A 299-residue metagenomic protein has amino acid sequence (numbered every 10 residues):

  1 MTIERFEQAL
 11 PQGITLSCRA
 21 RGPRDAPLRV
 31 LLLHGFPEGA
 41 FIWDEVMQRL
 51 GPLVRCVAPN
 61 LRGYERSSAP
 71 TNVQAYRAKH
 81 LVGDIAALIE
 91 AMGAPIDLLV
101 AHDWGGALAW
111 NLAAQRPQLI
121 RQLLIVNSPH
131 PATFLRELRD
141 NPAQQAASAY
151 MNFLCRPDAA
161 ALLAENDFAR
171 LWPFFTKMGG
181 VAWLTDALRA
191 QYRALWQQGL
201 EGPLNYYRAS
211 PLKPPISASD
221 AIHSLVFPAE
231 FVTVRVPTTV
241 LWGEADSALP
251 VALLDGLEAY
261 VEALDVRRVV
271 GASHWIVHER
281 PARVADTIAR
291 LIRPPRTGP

Functional and structural regions predicted by a protein language model:
T2-R5, I14-L16, G22, R29 (+5 more regions): Flexible "cap/lid" subdomain of the alpha/beta-hydrolase fold that forms the substrate-access gate
R19-S68: Conserved HGGG/HGGXW glycine-rich cap/lid loop of the alpha/beta-hydrolase fold
G35, R77, E279-R280: Active-site helix-initiating loop/hinge in glycosyltransferases
F36, P129, W275: Active-site pre-Tyr helix/loop in NAD(P)-dependent dehydrogenases
F41-D44, E201, V251, D286: Alpha-helical elements of the RecA-like P-loop NTPase motor core of helicases
D44, W110-A114, A285: Short, hydrophobic alpha-helix immediately C-terminal to the catalytic nucleophile
I85, I89, V284, I288 (+1 more regions): Hydrophobic "lid"/C-terminal helical patch of Rossmann-like NAD(P)-dependent dehydrogenase/epimerase domains
A272-P281, A285: Catalytic histidine-centered segment of alpha/beta-hydrolase-like enzymes
